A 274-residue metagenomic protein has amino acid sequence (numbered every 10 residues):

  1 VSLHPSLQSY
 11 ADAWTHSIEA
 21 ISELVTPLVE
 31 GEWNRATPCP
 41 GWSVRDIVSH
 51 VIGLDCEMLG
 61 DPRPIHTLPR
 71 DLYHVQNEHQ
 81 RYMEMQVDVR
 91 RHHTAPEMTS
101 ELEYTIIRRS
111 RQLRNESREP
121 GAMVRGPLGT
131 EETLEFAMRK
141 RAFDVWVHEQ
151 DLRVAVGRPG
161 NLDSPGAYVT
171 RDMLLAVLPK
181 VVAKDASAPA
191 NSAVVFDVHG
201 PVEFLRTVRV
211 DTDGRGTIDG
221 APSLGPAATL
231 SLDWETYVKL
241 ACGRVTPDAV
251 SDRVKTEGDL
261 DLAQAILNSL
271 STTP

Functional and structural regions predicted by a protein language model:
V1-S9, M58-N115, P120-G121: Short, helix-capping/interhelical loops that line the mouth of catalytic, cofactor-, or ligand-binding pockets
S2-G31, G53-C56: Hydrophobic, proline/glycine-rich low-complexity stretches
S22-S43, Q112-E131: Helix-loop segments that flank and shape redox-cofactor active sites
N34-Q76, P127-A183: Short, contiguous alpha-helical
V87-N161: Contiguous mid-protein beta-loop-alpha structural module that forms a pocket-lining wall or clamp of enzyme active
Y168-D211: A glycine-rich beta-turn/hairpin centered on an aromatic-Pro dipeptide
E203-T229: Acidic/His-leaning functional-site neighborhoods
P222-P274: C-terminal interaction segments
